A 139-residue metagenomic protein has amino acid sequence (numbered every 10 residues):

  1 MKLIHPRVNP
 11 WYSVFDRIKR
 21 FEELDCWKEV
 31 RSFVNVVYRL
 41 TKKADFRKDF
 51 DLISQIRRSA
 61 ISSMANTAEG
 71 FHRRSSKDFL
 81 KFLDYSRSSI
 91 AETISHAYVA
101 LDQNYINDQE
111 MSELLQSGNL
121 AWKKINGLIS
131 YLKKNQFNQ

Functional and structural regions predicted by a protein language model:
M1-E69, R73-Q139: Short, C-terminally biased terminal segments at protein or domain edges
